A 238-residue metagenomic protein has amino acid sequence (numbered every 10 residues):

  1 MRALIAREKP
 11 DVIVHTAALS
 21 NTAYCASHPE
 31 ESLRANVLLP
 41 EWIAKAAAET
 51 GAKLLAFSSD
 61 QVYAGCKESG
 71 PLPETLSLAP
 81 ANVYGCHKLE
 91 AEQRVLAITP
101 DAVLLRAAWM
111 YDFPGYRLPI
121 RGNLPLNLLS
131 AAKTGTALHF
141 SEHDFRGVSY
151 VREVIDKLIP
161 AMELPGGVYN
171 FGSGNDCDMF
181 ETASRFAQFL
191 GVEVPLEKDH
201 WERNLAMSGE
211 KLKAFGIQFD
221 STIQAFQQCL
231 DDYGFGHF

Functional and structural regions predicted by a protein language model:
M1-A35: NAD(P)H-binding glycine-rich loop region in Rossmannoid oxidoreductase-like domains and their noncatalytic homologs
V12-I13, S27-L55: NAD(P)-cofactor binding segment of oxidoreductase domains
I13-A17, L54-D60, C66, L105-A107: SDR active-site strand-loop-helix element
A23-E30, G65-S69, Y116: Conserved catalytic-core motifs of eukaryotic protein kinase domains, centered on the activation segment
R34, L38-L39, V62-L105, M110-Y111 (+1 more regions): Catalytic helix-loop patch of NAD(P)-dependent Rossmann-fold dehydrogenases
Q93-R146, E153: NAD(P)-dependent short-chain dehydrogenase/reductase
I155-R203, G209, F238: Mid/C-terminal beta-alpha module of Rossmann-like enzyme folds, strongest in SDR-family dehydrogenases/epimerases
T222-F238: Amphipathic terminal alpha-helices
